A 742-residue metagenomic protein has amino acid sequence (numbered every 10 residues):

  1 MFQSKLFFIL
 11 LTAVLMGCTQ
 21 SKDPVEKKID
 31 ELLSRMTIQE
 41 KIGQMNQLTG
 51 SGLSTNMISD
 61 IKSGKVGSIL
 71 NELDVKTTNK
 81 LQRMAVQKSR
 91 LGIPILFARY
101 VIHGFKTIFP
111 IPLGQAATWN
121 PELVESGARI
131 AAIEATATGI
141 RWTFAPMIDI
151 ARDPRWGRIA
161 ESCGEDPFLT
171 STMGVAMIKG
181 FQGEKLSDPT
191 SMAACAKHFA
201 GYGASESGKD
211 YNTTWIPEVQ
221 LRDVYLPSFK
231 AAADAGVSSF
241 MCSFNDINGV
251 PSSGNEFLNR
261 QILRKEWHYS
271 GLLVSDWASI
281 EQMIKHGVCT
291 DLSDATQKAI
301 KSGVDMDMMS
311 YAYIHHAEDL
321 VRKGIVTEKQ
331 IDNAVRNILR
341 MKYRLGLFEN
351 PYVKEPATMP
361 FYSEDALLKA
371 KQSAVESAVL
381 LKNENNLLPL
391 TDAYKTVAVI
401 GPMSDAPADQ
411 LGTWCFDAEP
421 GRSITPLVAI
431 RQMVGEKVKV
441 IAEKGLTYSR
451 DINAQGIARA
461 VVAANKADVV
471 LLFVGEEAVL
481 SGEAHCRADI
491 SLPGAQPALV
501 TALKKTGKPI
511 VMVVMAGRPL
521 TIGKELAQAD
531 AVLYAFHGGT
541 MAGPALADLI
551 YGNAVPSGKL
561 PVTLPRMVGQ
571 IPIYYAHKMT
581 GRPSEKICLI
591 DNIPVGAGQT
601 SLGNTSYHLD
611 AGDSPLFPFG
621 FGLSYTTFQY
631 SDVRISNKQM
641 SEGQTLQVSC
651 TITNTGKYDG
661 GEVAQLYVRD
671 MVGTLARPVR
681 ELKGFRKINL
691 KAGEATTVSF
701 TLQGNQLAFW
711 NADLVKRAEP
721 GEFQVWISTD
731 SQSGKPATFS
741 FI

Functional and structural regions predicted by a protein language model:
M1-P24: Bacterial Sec-dependent N-terminal signal peptides
G17-N711, R717-S733, T738-I742: Glycoside hydrolase catalytic-domain context in secreted enzymes
